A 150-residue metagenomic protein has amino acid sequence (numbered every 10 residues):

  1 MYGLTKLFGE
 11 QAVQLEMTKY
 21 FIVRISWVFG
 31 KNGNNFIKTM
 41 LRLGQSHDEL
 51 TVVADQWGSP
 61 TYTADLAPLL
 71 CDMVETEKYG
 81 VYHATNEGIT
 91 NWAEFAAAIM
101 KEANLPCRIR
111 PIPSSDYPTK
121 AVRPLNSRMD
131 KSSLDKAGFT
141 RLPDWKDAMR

Functional and structural regions predicted by a protein language model:
T5: Active-site helix of classical SDR
Q11-G58, A64-D65: NAD(P)-dependent short-chain dehydrogenase/reductase
W27, F36, Y79, W92-F95 (+1 more regions): Tryptophan-centric aromatic hotspots in well-structured domains and transmembrane helices
M40, L70-V74, A96-I99, K131 (+1 more regions): Hydrophobic "lid"/C-terminal helical patch of Rossmann-like NAD(P)-dependent dehydrogenase/epimerase domains
S59-D65, T76, D144: A conserved structural motif in NAD(P)-dependent oxidoreductases
L66, L70, A84, F95 (+2 more regions): Non-catalytic, hydrophobic alpha-helical segments
L69, T76-A121, L125-N126: Mid/C-terminal beta-alpha module of Rossmann-like enzyme folds, strongest in SDR-family dehydrogenases/epimerases
T90, L125-R150: C-terminal amphipathic/interface module of NAD(P)-dependent oxidoreductases and related NAD-binding regulators
